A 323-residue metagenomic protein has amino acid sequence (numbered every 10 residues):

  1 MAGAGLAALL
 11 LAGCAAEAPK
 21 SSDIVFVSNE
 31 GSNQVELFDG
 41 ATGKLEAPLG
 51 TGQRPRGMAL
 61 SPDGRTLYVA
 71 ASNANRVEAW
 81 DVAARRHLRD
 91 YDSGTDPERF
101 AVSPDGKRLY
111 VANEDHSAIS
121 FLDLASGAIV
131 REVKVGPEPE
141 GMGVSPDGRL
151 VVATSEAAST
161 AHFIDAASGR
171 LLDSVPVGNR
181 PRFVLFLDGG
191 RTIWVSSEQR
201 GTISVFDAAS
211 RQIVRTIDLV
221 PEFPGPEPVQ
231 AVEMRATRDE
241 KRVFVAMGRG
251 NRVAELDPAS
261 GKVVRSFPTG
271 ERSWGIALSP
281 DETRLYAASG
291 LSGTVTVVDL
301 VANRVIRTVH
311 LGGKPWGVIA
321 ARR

Functional and structural regions predicted by a protein language model:
M1-A4: Bacterial N-terminal signal peptides that target proteins for export
L9-R323: Predominantly soluble domains enriched in secretory-pathway, periplasmic, or organellar proteins
